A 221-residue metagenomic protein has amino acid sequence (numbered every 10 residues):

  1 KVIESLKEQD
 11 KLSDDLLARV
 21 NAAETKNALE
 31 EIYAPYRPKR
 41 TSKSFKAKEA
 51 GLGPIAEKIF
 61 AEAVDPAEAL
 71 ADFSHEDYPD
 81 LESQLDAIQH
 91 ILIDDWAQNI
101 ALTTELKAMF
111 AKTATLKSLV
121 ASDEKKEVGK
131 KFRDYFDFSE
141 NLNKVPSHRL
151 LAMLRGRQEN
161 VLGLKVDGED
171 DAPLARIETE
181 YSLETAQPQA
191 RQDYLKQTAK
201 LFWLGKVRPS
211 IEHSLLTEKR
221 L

Functional and structural regions predicted by a protein language model:
K1-L221: Duplex nucleic acid-engaging cores and interfaces of nucleic-acid transaction enzymes
